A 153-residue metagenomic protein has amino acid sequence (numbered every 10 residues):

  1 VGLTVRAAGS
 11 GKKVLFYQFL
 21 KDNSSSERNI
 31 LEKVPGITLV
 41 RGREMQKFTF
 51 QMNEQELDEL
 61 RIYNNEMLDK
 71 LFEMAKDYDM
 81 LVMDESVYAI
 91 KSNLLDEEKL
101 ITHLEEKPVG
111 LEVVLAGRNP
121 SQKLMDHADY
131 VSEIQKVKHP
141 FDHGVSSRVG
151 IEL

Functional and structural regions predicted by a protein language model:
V1-F72: Conserved P-loop
R43-E44, D84-S86: Short loop/turn segments at strand-loop or loop-helix junctions that form parts of catalytic or ligand-binding pockets
F72-M74, S86-L153: Replace "adjacent to P-loop NTPase cores in ATP/GTP-dependent enzymes" with "adjacent to NTP-binding cores
